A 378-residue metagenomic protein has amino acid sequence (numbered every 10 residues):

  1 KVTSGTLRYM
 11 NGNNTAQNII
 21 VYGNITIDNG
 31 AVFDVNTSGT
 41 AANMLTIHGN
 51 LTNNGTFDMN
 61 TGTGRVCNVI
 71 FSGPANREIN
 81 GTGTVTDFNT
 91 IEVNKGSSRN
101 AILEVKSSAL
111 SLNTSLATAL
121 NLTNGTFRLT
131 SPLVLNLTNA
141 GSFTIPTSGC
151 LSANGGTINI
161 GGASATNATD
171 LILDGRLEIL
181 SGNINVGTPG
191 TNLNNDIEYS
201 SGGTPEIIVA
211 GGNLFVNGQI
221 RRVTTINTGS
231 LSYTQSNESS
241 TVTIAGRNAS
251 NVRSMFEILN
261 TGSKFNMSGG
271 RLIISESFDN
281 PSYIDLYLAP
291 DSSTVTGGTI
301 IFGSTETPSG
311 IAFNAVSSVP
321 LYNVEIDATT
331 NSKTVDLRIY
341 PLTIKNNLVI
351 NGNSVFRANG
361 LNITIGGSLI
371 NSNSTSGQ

Functional and structural regions predicted by a protein language model:
K1-Q378: Extracellular beta-sheet-rich ligand-binding/adhesion modules
